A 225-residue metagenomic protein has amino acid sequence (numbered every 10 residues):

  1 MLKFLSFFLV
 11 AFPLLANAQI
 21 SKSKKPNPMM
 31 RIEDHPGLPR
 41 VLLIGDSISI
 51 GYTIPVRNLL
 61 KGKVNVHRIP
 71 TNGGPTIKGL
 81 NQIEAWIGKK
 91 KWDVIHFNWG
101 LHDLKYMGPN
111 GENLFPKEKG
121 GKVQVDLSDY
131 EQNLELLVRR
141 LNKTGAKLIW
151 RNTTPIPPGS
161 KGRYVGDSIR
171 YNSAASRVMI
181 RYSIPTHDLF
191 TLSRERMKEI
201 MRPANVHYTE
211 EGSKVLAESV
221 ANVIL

Functional and structural regions predicted by a protein language model:
M1-F4: Positively charged n-region of N-terminal signal peptides that target proteins for export
S6-F8, M29, H35, K198: N-terminal hydrophobic alpha-helix used for membrane targeting or insertion
L9-A18: Hydrophobic h-region of N-terminal signal peptides that target proteins for export in Gram-negative bacteria
A18-I95: Serine-esterase "nucleophile elbow" of acetyl-processing enzymes
L59-N65, K78-L225: Alpha-helical cap/lid subdomain in secreted, periplasmic, or secretory-pathway luminal O-acyl-processing enzymes
